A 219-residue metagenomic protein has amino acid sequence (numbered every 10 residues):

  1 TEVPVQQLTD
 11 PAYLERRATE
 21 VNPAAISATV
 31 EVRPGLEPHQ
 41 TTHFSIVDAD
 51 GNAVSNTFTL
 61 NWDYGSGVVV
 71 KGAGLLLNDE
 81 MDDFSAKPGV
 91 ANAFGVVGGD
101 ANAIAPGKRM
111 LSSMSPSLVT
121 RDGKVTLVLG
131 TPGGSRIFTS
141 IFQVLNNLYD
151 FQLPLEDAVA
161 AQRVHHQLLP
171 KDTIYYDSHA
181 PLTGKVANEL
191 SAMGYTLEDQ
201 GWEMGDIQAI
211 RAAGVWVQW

Functional and structural regions predicted by a protein language model:
T1-L60, V69-A73, E80, P88-A91 (+3 more regions): Internal maturation/activation junctions in enzymes
P38-T41, D63, L111-M114: Short, small/polar residue-rich loop motifs at catalytic or cofactor-binding pockets
D50, K87, K108, I141 (+1 more regions): Extended C-terminal subregions enriched in glycine
N61-D63, G133-G134: A short acidic/small-residue loop/turn micro-motif
D63-N78, F138-T139, Q143: A short, polar/charged loop-to-alpha-helix boundary motif
E80-L127, V159-L169: Cysteine/selenocysteine-centered motifs that mediate thiol-based redox chemistry or coordinate metal-sulfur cofactors
G130-L153: Alpha-helical support elements that line or immediately flank enzyme active sites and cofactor-binding pockets
